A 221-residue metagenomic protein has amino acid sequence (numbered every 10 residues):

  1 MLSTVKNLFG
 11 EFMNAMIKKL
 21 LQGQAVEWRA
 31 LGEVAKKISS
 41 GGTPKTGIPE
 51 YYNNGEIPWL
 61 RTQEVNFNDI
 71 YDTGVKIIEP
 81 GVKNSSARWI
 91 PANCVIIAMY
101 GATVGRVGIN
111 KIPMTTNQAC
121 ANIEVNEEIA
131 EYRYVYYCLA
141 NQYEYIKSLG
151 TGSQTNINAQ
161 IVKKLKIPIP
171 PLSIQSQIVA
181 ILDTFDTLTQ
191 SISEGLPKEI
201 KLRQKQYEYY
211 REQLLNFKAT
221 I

Functional and structural regions predicted by a protein language model:
M1-K6, G10, A25-V26, K166-Q204 (+1 more regions): Amphipathic alpha-helical segments
L2, A15-L21, T46-P49, S153-Q154 (+1 more regions): Short, recurring structural edge motifs at helix starts
K19-G42, E199: Non-catalytic DNA-recognition/assembly elements of restriction-modification systems
V26-L31, A35, I57, I90-P91 (+4 more regions): Short, structured motif recognition centered on aromatic/hydrophobic residues
V34-I48, Q63-A92: Sequence-specific dsDNA recognition surfaces
E50, C138-I167: Specificity-determining recognition surfaces
R61-T62, K76-A140: A short beta-sheet element
Y100, M114-A121, S153-P171: A short glycine-rich beta-alpha junction/loop motif
